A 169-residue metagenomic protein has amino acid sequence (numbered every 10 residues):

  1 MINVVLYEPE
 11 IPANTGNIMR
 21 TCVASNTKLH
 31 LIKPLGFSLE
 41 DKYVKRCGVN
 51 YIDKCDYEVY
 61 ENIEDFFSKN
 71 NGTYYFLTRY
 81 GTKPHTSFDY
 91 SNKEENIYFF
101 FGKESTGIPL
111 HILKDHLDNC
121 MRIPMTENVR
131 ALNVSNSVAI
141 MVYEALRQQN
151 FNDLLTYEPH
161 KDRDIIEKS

Functional and structural regions predicted by a protein language model:
M1-S169: Post-transcriptional modification and biogenesis factors for structured RNAs of the translation apparatus
